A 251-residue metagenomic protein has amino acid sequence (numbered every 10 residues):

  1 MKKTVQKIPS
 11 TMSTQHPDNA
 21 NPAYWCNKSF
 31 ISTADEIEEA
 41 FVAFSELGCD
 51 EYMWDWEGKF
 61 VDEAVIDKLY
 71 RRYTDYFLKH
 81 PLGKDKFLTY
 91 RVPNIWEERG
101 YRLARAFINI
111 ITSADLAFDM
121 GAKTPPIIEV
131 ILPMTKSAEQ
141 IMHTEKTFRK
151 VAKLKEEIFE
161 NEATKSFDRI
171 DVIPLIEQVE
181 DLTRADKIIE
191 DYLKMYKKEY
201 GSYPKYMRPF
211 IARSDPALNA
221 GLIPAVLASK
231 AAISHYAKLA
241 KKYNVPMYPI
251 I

Functional and structural regions predicted by a protein language model:
M1-I128, M134, K150-K153: Alpha/beta catalytic barrel-like cores
K2-T14, F118, D186-I251: Active-site capping/gating regions of soluble enzymes
F30-I31, W54-D67, D75-F77, K136-A138 (+4 more regions): Aromatic-enriched hydrophobic runs in primary sequence
D62-T74, L103-L116, I141-L154, A185-M195 (+1 more regions): Well-ordered, non-membrane alpha-helical segments in soluble/globular domains
F77-H80, A114-A122, R149-T164, L193-S202 (+1 more regions): Alpha-helix termini
D85-N94, D119-K136, I158-E177, Y200-I223 (+1 more regions): Core alpha/beta catalytic barrel or barrel-like domain that forms the active/cofactor pocket in diverse metabolic
E98-R99, A138-I141, E180-R184, P216-A220: Short, well-ordered, mixed-charge alpha-helical segments that flank or form enzyme active sites
A106, L132, K136, Q140 (+2 more regions): Short, well-structured alpha-helical patches and their helix-loop capping segments that border functional surfaces
